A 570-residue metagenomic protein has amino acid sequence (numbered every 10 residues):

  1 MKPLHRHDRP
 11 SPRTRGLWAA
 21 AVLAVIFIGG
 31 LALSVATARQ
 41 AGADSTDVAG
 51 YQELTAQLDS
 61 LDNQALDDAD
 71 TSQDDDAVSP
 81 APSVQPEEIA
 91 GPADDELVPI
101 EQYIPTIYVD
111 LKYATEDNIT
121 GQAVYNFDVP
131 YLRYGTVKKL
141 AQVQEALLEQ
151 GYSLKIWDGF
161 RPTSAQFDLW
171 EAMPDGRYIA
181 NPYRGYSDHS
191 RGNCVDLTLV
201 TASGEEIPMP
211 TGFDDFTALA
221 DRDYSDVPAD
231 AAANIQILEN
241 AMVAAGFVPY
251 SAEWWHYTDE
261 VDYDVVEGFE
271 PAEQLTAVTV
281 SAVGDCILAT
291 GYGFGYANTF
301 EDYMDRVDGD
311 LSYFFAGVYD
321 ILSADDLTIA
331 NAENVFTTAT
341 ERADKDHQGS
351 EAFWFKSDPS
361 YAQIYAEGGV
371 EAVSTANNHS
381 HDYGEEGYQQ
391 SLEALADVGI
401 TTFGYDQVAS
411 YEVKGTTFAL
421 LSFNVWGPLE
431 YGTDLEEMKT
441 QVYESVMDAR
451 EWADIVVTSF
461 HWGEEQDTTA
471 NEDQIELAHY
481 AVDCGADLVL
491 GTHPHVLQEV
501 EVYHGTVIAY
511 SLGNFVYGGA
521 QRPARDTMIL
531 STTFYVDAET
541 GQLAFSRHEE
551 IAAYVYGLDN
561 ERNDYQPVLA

Functional and structural regions predicted by a protein language model:
M1-L61, S72: Gram-positive cell-envelope targeting signals
A38-W157, E171-L275, I287: Extracytoplasmic cell-surface/polysaccharide-interacting catalytic and binding patches
E116-N118, R161-T163, D214, V335 (+2 more regions): Short, solvent-exposed loop/turn segments at secondary-structure junctions
I156-F160, A552: A general secondary-structure junction signal
G159-R161, S190, Y250-V261, T375-H381 (+1 more regions): Histidine-centered catalytic micro-motifs
G159-R161, V200-A202, G212, E333 (+1 more regions): Beta-hairpin (beta-strand-turn-beta-strand) motif
T163-F167, V261, T337-T338, Y383: Short catalytic/ligand-binding loop motif for oxyanion handling, primarily in non-cytosolic enzymes, centered on
L275-A570: Acidic, metal/ion-coordinating pockets
